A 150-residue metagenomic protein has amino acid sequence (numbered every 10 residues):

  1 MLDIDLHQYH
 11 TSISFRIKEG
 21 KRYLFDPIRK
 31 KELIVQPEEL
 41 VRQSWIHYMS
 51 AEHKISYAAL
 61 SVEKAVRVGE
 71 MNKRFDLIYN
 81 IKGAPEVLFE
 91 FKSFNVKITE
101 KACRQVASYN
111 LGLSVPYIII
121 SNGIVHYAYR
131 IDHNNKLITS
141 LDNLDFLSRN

Functional and structural regions predicted by a protein language model:
M1-Y117, I124-N150: A short, conserved, highly charged catalytic patch centered on acidic carboxylates
